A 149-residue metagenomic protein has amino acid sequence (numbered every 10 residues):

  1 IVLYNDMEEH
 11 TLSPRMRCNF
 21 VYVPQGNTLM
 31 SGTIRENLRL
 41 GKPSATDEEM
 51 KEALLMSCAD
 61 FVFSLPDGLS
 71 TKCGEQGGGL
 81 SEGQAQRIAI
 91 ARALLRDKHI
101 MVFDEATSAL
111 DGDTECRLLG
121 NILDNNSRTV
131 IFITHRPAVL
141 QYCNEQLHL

Functional and structural regions predicted by a protein language model:
I1-R15, C116: ABC ATPase NBD Q-loop/coupling interface
L3, H10, M30, D60-F63 (+3 more regions): Nucleotide phosphate-binding site architecture
D6-M7, P43, G78: Well-ordered beta-strand scaffold positions
R15-F20, E49, T129: ABC transporter nucleotide-binding domains
V21, G26, I34-N37, T71-L149: ABC-family ATPase nucleotide-binding domain "signature/switch" substructure
N27-K72: Conserved "ABC signature" C-loop
